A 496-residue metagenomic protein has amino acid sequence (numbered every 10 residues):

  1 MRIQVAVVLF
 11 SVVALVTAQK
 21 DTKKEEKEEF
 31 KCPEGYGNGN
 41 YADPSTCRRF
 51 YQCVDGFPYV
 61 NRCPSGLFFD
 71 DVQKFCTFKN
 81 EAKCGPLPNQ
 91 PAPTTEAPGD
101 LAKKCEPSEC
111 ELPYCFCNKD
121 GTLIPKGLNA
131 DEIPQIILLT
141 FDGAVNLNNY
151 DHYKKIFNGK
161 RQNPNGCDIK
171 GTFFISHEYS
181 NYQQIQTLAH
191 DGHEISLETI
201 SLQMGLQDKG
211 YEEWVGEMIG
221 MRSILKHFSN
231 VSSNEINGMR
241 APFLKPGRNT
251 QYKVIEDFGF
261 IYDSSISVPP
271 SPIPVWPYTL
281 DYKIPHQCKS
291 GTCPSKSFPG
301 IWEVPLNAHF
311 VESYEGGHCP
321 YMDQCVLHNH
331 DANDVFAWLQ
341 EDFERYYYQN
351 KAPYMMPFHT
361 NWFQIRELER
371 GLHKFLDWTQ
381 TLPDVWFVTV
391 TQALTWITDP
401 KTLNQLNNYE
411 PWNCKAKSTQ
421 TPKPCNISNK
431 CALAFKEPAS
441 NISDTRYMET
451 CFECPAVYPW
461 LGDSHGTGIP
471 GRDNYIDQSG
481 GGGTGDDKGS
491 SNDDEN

Functional and structural regions predicted by a protein language model:
R2-P98, S491-N492: Cysteine-rich, disulfide-bonded extracellular modules and peptides in secreted proteins and receptor ectodomains
Q19-C32, C76-E132, D399-N496: Extracellular/luminal ectodomains of metazoan preproproteins built from arrays of small disulfide-bonded modules
C63, M239, V304: Hydrophobic residues at beta-strand termini and immediately following loops that shape nucleotide-binding pockets
P64-G66, E81, D151-Y153, K253 (+2 more regions): Short coil/turn segments at secondary-structure boundaries
G99-S196, S201-G205, Y211, G216-P274 (+8 more regions): Active-site beta->alpha N-cap acidic-glycine motif
I255, T279-H330, D334-V335, D342: Aromatic-lined glycan-binding groove of carbohydrate-active enzymes
S313-P320, R366-E369, D399-P400: Short conserved micro-motifs at the rims of enzyme active sites and ligand-binding pockets
